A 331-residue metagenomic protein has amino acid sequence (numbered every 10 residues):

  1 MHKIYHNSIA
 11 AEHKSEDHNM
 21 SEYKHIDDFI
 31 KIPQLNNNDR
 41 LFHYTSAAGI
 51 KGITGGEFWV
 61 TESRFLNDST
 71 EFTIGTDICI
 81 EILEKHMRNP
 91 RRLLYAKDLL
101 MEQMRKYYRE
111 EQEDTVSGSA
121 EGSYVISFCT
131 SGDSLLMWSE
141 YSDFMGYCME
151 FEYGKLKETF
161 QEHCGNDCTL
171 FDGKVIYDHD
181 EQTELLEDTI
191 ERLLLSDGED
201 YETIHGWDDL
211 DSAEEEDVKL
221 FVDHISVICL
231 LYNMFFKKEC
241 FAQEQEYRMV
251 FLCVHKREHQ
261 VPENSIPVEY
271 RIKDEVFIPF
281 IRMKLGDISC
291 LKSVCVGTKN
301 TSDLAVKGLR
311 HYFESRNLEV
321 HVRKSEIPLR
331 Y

Functional and structural regions predicted by a protein language model:
H2-Y331: Partner-binding and oligomerization surfaces adjacent to conserved cores of proteins that assemble macromolecular
